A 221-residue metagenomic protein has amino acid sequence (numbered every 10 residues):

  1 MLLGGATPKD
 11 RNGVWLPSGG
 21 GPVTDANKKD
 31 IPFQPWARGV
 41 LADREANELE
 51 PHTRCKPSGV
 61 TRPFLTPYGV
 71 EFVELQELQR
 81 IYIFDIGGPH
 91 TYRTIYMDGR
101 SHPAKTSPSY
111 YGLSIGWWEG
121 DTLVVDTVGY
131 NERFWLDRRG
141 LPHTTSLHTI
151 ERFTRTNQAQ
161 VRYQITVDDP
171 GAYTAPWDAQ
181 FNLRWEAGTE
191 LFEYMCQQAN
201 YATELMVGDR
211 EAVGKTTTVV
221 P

Functional and structural regions predicted by a protein language model:
M1-P221: PEST-like low-complexity, intrinsically disordered acidic/proline/serine-rich tracts that flank trafficking/processing
